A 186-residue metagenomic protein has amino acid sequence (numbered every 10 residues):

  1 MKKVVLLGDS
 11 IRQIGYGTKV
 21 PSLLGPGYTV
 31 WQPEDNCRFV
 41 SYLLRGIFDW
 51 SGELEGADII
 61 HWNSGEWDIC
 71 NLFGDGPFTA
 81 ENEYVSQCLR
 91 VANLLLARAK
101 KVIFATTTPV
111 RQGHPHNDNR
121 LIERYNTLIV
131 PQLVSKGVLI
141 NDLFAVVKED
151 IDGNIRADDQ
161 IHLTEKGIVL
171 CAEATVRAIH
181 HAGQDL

Functional and structural regions predicted by a protein language model:
M1-Q87: Conserved SGNH/GDSL esterase-like catalytic core that processes O-acyl groups on lipids and polysaccharides
V5, I103-A105, L139-N141: Hydrophobic/aromatic beta-strand patches that form the interior of the parallel beta-sheet core in alpha/beta enzyme
L24-P26, R98, K136: Short, structured coil segments at secondary-structure junctions
T29-W31, K101, G137-L139: Conserved beta-strand segments of alpha/beta enzyme cores
I47, C88-A92, N126: Generic structural signal for well-ordered alpha-helices, preferentially at hydrophobic/aromatic core positions
G52-G56, A97-R98, A182: Glycine-rich phosphate-binding loop signature in dinucleotide/nucleotide-binding domains
N63-W67, V91-R124: Active-site segments of SGNH/GDSL-like serine hydrolases that catalyze O-acetyl group transfer/hydrolysis on lipids
T108-L186: Catalytic His-Asp segment of secreted/periplasmic serine-dependent ester chemistry enzymes
